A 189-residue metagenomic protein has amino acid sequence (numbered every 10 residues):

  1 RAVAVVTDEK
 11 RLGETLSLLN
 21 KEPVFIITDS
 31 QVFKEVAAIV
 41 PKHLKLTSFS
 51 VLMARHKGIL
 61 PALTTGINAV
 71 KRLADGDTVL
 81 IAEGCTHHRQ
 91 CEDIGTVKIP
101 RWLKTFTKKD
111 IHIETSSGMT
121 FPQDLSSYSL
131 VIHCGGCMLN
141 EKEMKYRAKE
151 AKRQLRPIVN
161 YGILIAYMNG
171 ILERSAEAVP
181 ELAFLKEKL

Functional and structural regions predicted by a protein language model:
R1-L189: P-loop NTP-binding site
